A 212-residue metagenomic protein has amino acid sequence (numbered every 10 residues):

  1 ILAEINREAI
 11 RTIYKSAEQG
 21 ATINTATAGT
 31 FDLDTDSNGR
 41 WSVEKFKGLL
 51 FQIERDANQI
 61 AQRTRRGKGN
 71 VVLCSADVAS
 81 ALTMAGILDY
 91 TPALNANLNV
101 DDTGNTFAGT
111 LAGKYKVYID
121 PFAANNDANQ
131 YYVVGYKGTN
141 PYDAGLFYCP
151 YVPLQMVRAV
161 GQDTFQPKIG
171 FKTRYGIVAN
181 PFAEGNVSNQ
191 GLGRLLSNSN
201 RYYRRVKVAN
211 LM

Functional and structural regions predicted by a protein language model:
I1-T22, R65-R66, N70-V72, F165-T173: Long, contiguous amphipathic alpha-helices that act as assembly "spine/axial" helices in icosahedral shell and virion
A28-Q59, R66-V71, D77-M212: Sequence/fold signature of self-assembling virion shell proteins
